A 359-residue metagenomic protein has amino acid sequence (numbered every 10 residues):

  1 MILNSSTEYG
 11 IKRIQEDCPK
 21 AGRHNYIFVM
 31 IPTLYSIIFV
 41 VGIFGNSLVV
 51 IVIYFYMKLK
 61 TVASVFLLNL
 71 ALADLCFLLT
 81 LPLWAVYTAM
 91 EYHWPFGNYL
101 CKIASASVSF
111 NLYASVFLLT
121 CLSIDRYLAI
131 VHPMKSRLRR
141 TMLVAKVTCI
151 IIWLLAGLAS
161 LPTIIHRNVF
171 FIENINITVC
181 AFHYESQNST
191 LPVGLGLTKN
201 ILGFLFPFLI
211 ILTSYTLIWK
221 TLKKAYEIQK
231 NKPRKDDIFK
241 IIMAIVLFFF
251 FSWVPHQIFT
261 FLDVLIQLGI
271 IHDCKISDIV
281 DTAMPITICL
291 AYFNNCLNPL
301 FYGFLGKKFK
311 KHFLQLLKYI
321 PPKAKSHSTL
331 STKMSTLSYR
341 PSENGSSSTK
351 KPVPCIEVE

Functional and structural regions predicted by a protein language model:
M1-F44, G196, E359: Extracellular N-terminal segment of 7TM GPCRs
M1-P19, E173, I177, K232 (+3 more regions): Intrinsically disordered regulatory tails of 7TM GPCRs
I11-G22, W94-S109, L143, L158-L205 (+1 more regions): Loop architecture of class A 7-transmembrane GPCRs
H24-S36, V62-C121, A129-R137, M142: Extracellular TM2-ECL1-early TM3 structural module of rhodopsin-like
Y35, F39, F77-E91, S105 (+6 more regions): Helix-to-loop junction signature of class
N111-L118, L128, H132-H183, F206-I210 (+1 more regions): Fourth transmembrane helix
T178-S189, N200-F204, K220-I258, S277-V280: Intracellular effector-coupling site of seven-transmembrane GPCRs, centered on the ICL3-to-TM6 transition
F248, I258, A283-M334: Seventh transmembrane helix
